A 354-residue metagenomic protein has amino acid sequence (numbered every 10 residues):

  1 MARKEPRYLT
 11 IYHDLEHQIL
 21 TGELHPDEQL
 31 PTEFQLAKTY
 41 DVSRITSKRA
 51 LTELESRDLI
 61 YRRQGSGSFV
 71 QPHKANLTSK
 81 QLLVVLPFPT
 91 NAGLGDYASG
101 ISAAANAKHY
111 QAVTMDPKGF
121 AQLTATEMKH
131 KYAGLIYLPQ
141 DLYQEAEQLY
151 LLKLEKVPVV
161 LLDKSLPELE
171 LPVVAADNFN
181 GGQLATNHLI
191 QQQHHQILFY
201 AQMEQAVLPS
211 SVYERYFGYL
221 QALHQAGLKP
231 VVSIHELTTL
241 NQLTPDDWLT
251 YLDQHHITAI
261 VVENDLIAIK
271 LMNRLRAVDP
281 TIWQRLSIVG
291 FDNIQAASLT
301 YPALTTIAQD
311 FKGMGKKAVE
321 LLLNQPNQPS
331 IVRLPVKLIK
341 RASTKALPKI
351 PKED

Functional and structural regions predicted by a protein language model:
M1-N76: N-terminal helix-turn-helix DNA-binding module of bacterial transcription factors
R3, H13-H17, Q35, T52 (+3 more regions): Alpha-helical recognition/docking segments in bacterial nutrient-uptake and carbohydrate-utilization systems
D14, L249-D354: Flexible loop/turn connectors
P26-D27, Q196, P230-V232, T281-S287: Short acidic capping loops at alpha-helix termini that bridge into adjacent secondary structure
L83-V85, Y132-Q140, L198-A201, H255-I267 (+1 more regions): Periplasmic-binding protein-like
A105-P117, Y216, L220-L240: Short beta-strand elements in bilobed, periplasmic/extracellular small-molecule ligand-binding domains
V174-Y200, N241-L249, A308-N327: Hydrophobic alpha-helical segments within soluble ligand-binding/sensing domains
A185-L228, S330-A346: An alpha-beta-alpha
